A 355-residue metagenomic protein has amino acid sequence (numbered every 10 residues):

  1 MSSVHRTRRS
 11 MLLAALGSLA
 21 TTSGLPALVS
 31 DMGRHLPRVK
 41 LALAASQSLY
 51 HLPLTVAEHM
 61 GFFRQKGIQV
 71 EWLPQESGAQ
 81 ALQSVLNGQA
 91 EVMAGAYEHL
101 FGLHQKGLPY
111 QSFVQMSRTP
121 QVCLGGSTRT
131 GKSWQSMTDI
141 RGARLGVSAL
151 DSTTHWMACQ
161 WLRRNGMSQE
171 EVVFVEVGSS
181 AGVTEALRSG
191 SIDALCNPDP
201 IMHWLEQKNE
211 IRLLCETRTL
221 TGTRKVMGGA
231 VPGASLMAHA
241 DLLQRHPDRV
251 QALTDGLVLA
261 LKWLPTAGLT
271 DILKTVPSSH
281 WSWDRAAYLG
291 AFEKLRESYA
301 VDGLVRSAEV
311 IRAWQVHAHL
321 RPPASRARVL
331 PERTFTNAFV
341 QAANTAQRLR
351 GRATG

Functional and structural regions predicted by a protein language model:
V4, S10-S30: N-terminal export signals
D31-S168, V173-V177, A186, I192-D199 (+2 more regions): Short, glycine-/small- and polar/acidic-enriched structural segments that line small-molecule recognition paths
Q65, T219-G229, E297-V305: Short, solvent-exposed loop/beta-turn-alpha elements that line the ligand-binding surface or hinge of extracytoplasmic
D139-A143, R188, S235, G256-L259 (+1 more regions): Flexible glycine/proline-enriched surface loops and loop-helix/loop-strand junctions
G182-P277: Pocket-lining segment of extracytoplasmic ligand-binding domains
Q244-S325: Secondary-structure end/capping motifs
W314-G355: Conserved C-terminal helix/tail region of periplasmic/extracytoplasmic solute-binding proteins
